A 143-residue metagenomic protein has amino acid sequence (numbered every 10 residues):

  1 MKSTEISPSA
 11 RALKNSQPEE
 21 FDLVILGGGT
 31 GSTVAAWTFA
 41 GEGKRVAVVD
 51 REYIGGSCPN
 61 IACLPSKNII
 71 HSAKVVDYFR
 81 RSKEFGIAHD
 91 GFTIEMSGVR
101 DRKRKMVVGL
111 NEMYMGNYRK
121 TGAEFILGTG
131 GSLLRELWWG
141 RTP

Functional and structural regions predicted by a protein language model:
K2-F21, W37-K44, V49-P143: Glycine-rich flavin
G27-T30, R51-E52: Glycine-rich Rossmann-fold phosphate-binding loop(s) that bind the pyrophosphate of adenine dinucleotide cofactors
T33: Residues forming the Rossmann-fold NAD(P)(H) cofactor-binding site
